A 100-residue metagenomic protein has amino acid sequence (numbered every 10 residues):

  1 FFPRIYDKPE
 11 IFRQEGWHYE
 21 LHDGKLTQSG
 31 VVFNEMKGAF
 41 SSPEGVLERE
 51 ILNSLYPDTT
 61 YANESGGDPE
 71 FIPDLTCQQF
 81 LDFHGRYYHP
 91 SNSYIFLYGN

Functional and structural regions predicted by a protein language model:
F1-N100: Charge-rich, well-structured scaffold segments of protease-associated domains
